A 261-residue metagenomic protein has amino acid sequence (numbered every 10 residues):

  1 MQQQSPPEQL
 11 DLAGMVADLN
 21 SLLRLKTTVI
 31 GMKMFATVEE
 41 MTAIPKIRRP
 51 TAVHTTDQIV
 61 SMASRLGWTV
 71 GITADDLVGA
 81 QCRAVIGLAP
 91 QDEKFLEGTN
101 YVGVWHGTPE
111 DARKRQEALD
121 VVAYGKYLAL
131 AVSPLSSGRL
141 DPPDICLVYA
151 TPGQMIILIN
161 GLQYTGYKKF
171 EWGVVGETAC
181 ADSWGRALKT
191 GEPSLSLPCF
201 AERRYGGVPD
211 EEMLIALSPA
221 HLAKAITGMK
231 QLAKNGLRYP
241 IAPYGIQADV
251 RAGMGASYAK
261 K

Functional and structural regions predicted by a protein language model:
M1: Cys/His-clustered metal-coordination modules, chiefly Zn-binding fingers
S5-K261: Acidic, serine/proline-rich low-complexity intrinsically disordered regions
